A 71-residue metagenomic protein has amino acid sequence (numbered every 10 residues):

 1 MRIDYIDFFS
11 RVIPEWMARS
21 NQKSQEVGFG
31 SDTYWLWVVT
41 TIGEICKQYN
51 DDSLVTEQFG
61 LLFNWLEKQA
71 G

Functional and structural regions predicted by a protein language model:
M1, K68-G71: Short intrinsically disordered terminal tails
M1-F29: N-terminal acidic leader/helix
R2-Y5, F9, W35, V55 (+1 more regions): Short runs of predominantly hydrophobic/aromatic residues within well-ordered alpha helices that form helix-helix
F8-R11, E15, W37, E44 (+2 more regions): Charged, amphipathic alpha-helical oligomerization/scaffolding segments
S24-D32, D52-T56: Short, surface-exposed loop/turn segments at secondary-structure junctions
G30-Y49: Amphipathic, non-membrane alpha-helical rod segments
C46-K68: Short, charged early-sequence alpha-helical segments and their helix-coil boundaries
